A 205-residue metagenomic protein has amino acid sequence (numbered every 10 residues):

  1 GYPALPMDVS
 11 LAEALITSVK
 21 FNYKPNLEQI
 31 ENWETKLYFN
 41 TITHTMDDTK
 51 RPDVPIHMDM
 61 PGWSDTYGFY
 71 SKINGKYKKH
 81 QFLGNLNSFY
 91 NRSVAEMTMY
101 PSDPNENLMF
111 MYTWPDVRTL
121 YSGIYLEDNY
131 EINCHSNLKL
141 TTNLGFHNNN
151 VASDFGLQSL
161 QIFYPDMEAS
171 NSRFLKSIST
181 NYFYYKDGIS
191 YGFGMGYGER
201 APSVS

Functional and structural regions predicted by a protein language model:
G1-A12: Periplasmic-side early beta-strands and strand-to-turn transitions of outer-membrane beta-barrels
A12-I162, E168-R200: Face-selective signature of the C-terminal outer-membrane beta-barrel domain
